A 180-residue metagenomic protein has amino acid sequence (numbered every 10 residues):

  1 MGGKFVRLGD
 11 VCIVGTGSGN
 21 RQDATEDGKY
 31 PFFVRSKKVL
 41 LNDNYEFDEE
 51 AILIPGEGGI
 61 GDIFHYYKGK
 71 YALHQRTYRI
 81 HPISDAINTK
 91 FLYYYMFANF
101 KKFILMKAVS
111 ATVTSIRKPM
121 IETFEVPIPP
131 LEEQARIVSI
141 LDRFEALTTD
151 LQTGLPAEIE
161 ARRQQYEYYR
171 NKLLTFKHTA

Functional and structural regions predicted by a protein language model:
M1-A180: Charged, alpha-helix-forming regions
